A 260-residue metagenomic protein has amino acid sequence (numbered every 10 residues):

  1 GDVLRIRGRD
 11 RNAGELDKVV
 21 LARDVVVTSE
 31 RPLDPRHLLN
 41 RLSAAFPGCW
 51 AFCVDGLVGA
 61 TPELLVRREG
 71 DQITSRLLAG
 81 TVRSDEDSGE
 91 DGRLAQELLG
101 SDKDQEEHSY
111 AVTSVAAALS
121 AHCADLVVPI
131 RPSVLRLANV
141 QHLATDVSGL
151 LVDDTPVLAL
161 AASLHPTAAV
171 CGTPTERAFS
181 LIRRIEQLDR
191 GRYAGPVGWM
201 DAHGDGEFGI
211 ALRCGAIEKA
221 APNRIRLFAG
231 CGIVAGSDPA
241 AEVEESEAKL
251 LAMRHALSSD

Functional and structural regions predicted by a protein language model:
G1, R23-T28, T74-R76, G80-R184 (+1 more regions): Contiguous alpha-helical scaffold segments within structured protein domains that host functional hotspots
G1-D34, N40: Terminal domain-start leader segments
G14, V66, T113: Conserved hydrophobic/aromatic pocket- or pore-lining residues that grip, position, or stack substrates in active sites
R23-E106, Y110, C123-V127, G204-G230: An anion-binding catalytic pocket shared by soluble metabolic enzymes
E63, D146-D260: Conserved hydrophobic core element of enzyme catalytic domains
